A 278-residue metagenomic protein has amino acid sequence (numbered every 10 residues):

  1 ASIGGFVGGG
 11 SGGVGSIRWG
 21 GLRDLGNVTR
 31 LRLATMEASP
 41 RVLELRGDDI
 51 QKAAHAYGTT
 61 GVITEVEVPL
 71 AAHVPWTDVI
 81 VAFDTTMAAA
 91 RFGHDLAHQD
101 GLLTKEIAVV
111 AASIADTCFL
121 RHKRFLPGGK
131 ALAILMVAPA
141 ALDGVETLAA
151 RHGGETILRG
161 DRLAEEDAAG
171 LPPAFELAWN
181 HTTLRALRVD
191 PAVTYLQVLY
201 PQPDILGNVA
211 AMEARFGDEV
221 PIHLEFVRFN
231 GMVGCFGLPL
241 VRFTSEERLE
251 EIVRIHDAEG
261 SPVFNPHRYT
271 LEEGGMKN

Functional and structural regions predicted by a protein language model:
A1, E273-N278: Short, intrinsically disordered, charge-balanced linker/junction segments flanking boundaries in proteins
S2-Q99: FAD-binding subdomain of flavoenzyme oxidoreductases
L22, G26, A72, A82-T85 (+5 more regions): A sequence-level detector of short, solvent-exposed, charge-rich linear segments
T77-I80, A90, D116, L120 (+1 more regions): Short amphipathic alpha-helical patches
F83-A90, P139, L206, E246 (+1 more regions): Electropositive phosphate-/nucleotide-binding environments in soluble metabolic enzymes
L96-E251, I255, E259-T270: C-terminal substrate-recognition/cap domain of FAD-linked oxidoreductases
